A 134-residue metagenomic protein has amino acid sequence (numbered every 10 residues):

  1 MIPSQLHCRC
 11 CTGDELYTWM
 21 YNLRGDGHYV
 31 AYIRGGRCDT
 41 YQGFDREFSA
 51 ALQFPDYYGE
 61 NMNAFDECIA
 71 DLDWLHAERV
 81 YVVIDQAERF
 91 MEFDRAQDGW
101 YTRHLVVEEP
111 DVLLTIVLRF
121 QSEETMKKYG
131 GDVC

Functional and structural regions predicted by a protein language model:
M1-L52, D56, L72-C134: N-terminal intrinsically disordered, low-complexity segments enriched in P/E/S/T
Y58-M62: A short, aromatic/hydrophobic, helix- or strand-capping loop or linear motif that either lines the entrance/gate
